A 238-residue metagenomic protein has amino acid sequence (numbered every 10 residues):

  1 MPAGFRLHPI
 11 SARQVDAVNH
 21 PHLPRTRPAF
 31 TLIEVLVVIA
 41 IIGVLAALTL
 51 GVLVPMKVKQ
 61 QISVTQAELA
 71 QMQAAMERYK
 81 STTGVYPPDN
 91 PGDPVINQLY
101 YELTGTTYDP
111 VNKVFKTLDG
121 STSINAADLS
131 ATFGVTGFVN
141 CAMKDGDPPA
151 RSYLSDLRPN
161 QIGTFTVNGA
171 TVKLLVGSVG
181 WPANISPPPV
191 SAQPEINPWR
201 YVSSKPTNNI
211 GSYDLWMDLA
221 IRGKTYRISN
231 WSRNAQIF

Functional and structural regions predicted by a protein language model:
M1-F30: N-terminal leader/signal peptides at the extreme start of proteins
F5, P21, F30, E34 (+3 more regions): Intrinsic-disorder/low-complexity peptide segments enriched for small residues
P21, R27, T65, S229-N230: Composition- and surface-driven signal marking solvent-exposed, interaction-prone regions in large proteins
T26-M56, Q61, T65: N-terminal single-pass transmembrane signal-anchor helix
Q66-F238: N-terminal pilin/flagellin-like segments and related low-complexity appendage regions
